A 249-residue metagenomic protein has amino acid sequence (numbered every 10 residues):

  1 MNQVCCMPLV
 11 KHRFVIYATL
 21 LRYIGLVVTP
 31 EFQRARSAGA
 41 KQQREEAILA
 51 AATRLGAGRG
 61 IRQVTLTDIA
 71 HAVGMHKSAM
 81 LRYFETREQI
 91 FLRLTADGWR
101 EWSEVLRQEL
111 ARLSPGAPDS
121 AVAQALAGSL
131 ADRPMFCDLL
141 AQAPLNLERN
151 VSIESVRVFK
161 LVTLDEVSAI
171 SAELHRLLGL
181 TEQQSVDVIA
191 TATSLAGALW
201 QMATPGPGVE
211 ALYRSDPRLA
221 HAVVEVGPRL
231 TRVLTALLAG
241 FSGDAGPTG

Functional and structural regions predicted by a protein language model:
N2-V28, F32, L161-R176, L180 (+1 more regions): C-terminal peripheral helix-coil segments that are non-catalytic and often amphipathic
L9-G60, T67, L113-S114: Basic, helix-initiating cap at the start of DNA-binding domains
Q43, A47-R54, A72, Q89-R112 (+3 more regions): Alpha-helical structural segments
A47, D68, A121-A125, D187-S194 (+2 more regions): Amphipathic alpha-helical interaction segments
L55, R62-Q89, R93: Helix-turn-helix
R93, R107-L139, F159-V162, S185-A192: Hydrophobic alpha-helical connector segments
D132-E154, T204-L212: Amphipathic alpha-helical segments used for helix-helix packing
A141-H175: A contiguous binding-surface segment within folded domains or other stable secondary-structure elements
